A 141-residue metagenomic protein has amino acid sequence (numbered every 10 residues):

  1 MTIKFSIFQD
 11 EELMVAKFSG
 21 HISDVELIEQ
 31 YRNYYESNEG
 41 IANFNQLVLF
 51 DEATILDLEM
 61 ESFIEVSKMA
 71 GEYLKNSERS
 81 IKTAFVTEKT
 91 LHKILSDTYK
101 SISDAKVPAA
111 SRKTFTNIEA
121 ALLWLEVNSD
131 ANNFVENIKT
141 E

Functional and structural regions predicted by a protein language model:
T2-E141: Amphipathic, Lys/Arg-enriched alpha-helical "gate/interface" segment within cytosolic domains that mediates
